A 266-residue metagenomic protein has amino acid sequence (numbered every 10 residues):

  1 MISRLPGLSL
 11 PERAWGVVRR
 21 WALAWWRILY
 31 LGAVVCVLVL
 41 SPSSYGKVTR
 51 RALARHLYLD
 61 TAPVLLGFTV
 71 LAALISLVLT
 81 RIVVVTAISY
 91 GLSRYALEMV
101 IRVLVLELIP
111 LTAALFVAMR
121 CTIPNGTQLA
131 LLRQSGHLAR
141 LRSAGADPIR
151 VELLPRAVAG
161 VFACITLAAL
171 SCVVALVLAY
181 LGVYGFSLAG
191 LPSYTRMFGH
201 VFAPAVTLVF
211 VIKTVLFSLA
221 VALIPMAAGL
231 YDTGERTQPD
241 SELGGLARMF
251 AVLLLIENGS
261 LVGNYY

Functional and structural regions predicted by a protein language model:
S3-L53: Short, membrane-interfacial amphipathic segments enriched in basic
S44-V70, G244-A247, A251: Membrane-interface helix starts
R50-A54, L97, Q134, R150-A159 (+2 more regions): Alpha-helical membrane-protein architecture signal
T61, L65, T69, L108 (+4 more regions): Selective transmembrane-helix segments that form parts of the transport pathway or gating/packing helices in multipass
L65-V84, V252-G259: Hydrophobic alpha-helical transmembrane segments of multi-pass membrane transport/permease proteins
I82-L106, L170-V215, L223-G245, N264-Y266: Membrane-interfacial helix-loop-helix connectors in multipass membrane proteins
L97-Q134: Hydrophobic alpha-helical transmembrane segments of multi-pass membrane transport proteins
Q128-A157, P239: Short cytoplasmic-facing helical segments at TM-TM junctions of multi-pass membrane proteins
